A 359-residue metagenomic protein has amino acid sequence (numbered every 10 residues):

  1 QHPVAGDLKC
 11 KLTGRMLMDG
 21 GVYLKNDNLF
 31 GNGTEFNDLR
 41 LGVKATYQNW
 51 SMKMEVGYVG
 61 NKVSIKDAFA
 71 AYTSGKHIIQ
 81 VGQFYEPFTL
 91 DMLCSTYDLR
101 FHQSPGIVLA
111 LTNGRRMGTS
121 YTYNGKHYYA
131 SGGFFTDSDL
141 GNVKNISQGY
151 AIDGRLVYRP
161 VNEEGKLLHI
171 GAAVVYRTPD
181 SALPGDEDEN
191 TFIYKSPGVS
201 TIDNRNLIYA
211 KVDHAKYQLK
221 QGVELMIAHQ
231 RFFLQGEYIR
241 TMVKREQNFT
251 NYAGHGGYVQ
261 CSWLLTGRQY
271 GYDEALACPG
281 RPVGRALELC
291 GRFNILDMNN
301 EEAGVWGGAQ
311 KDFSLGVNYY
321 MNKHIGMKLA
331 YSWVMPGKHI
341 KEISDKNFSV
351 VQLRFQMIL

Functional and structural regions predicted by a protein language model:
H2-L140, K144-D180, Y258, W263-R268 (+3 more regions): Outer membrane beta-barrel
D27-N28, D186-L359: Outer-membrane beta-barrel pore domains
